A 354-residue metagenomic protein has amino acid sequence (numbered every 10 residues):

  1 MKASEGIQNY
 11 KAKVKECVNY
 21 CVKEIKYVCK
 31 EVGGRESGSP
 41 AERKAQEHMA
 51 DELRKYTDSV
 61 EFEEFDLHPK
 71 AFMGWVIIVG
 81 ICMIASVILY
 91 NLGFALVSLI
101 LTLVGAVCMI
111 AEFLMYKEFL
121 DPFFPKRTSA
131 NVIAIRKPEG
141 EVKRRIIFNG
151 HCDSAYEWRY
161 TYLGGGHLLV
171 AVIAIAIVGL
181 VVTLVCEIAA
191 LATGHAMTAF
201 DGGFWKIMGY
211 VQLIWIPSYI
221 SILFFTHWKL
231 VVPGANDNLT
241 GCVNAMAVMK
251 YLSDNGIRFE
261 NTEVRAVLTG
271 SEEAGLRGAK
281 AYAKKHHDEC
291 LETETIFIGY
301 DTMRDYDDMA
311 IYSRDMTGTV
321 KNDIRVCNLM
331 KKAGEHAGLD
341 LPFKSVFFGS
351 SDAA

Functional and structural regions predicted by a protein language model:
M1-A41, E47-V60, A71-W75, R136-K137 (+3 more regions): N-terminal hydrophobic or amphipathic helices/low-complexity stretches enriched in small/hydrophobic/Pro/Gly
Y20-K23, Y27, K44, H48 (+4 more regions): Extracytoplasmic/secreted proteins, especially bacterial periplasmic and envelope-associated proteins
K26, P342-A354: Zn-dependent metallopeptidase/amidohydrolase metal-coordination segment
G34-K137, R159-K206: A non-catalytic alpha/beta surface segment that caps or lines the substrate-entry region of metallo-dependent hydrolase
V60-F62, A266, L341-F343: Generic structural signal for residues in well-ordered beta-strands
T102-I133, E141, S154-R159, A189-K321 (+2 more regions): Acidic/histidine-rich catalytic neighborhood of metal-dependent amide-processing enzymes
P138-R145: Proline/glycine-enriched tight loop/beta-turn segments at coil->beta junctions that connect or precede beta-strands
H151: Histidine-centered divalent metal-coordination motifs
